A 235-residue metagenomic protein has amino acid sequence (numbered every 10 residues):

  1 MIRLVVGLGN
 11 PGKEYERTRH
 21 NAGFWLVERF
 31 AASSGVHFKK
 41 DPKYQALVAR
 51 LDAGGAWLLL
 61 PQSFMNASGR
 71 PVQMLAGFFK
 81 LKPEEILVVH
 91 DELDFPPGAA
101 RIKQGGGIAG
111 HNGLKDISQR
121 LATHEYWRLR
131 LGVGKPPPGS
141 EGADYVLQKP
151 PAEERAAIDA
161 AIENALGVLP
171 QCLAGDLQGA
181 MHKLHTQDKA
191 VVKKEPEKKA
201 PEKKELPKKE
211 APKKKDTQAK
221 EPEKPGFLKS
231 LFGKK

Functional and structural regions predicted by a protein language model:
I2-G105, K115-R130, P136-E141, I162 (+4 more regions): Nucleotide and nucleotide-moiety/phosphate-recognizing core
R101-G107, V146-P150: Short glycine-enriched, charge-decorated loop/helix-capping segments at active-site entrances that position
S140-A157: Short, electropositive alpha-helical surface patch
H182-K198: C-terminal accessory segment of soluble enzyme catalytic cores
K194-K235: Intrinsically disordered, low-complexity charged/polar segments
